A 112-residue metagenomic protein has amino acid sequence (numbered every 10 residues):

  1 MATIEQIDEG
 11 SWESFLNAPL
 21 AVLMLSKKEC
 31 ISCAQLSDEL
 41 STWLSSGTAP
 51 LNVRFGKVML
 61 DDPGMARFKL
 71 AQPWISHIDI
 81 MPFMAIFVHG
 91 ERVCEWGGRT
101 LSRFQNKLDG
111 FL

Functional and structural regions predicted by a protein language model:
M1-A21, R103-L112: N-terminal leader/targeting and pre-domain segments
M1-T3, C33-D38, D62-A66: A short linear-motif detector with a strong N-terminal bias
A2, L23-S26, E91-C94: Short, flexible active-site loop motifs that bind/organize anionic cofactors or intermediates
I7, K28, R99-T100: Short beta->alpha linker loops
I7-G10, E39, P63, A71: Surface-exposed loop/turn and secondary-structure junction residues enriched for glycine/proline
G10-G47: Local sequence-structure signature of Cys/Sec-based thiol-disulfide redox active-site neighborhoods
A49-L112: Thioredoxin-like thiol-disulfide oxidoreductase module
